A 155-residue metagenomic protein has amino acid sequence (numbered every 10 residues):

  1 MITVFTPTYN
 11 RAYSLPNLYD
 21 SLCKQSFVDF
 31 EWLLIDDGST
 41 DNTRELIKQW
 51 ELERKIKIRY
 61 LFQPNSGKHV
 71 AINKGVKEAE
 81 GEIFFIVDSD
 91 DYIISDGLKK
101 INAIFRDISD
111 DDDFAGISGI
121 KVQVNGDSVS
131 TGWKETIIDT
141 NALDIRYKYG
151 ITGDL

Functional and structural regions predicted by a protein language model:
M1-T3, E31: Cell-envelope/extracellular polymer assembly enzymes that use nucleotide-activated donors
R11-K24: Short, well-formed alpha-helical segments that are part of the catalytic scaffolds of diverse glycosyltransferases
L18, Q63-A79: Glycine-rich, basic loop-to-helix element that forms the pyrophosphate-binding segment of sugar-nucleotide handling
S21, D36-E45, D88: A conserved acidic beta->alpha catalytic loop
D29-G38, R59-P64: Short beta-strand/loop segment that forms part of the nucleotide-sugar
F84: Short aromatic/hydrophobic "clamp" motif used to bind/position activated sugar donors
D96-T131: Conserved donor NDP-sugar-binding/catalytic core segment of glycosyltransferases
Q123, S130-L155: Conserved nucleotide-sugar donor-binding catalytic segment
